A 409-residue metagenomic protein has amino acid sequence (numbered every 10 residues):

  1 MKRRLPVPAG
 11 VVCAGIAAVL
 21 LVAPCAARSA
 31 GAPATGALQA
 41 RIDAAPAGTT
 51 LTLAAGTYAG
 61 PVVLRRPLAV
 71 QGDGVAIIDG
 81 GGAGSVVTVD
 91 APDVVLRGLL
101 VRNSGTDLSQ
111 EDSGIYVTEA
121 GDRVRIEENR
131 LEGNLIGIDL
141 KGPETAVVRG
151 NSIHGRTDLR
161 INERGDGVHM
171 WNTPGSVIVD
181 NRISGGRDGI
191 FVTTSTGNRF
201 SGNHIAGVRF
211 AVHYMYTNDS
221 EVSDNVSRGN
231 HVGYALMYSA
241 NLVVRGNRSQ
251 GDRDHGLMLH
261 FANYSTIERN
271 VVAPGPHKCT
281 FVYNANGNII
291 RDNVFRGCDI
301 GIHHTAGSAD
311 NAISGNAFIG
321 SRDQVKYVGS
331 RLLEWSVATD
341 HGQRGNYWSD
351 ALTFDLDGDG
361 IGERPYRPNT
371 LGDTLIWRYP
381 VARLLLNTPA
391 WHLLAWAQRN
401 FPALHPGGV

Functional and structural regions predicted by a protein language model:
M1-L5: N-terminal secretory signal peptides that target proteins for export/translocation
G10-A23: Bacterial N-terminal signal peptides
S29-A59: Acidic Gly/Asp/Thr-rich repetitive segments characteristic of extracellular carbohydrate-active and adhesion proteins
D43, Y58-Q71, I78-R123, I136-P143 (+1 more regions): Extracellular beta-strand-rich solenoid/capping regions of secreted or surface-exposed proteins that bind or remodel
P46, R65-P67, D73, A91-P92 (+24 more regions): Parallel beta-helix/beta-solenoid
G80-T88, L108-T118, G133-L140, R160-W171 (+7 more regions): Extracellular beta-strand/beta-solenoid scaffold signature
K278-C279, N288-R291, R296-G297, G301-V409: Functionally critical loop-and-helix segments that line ligand-binding/catalytic clefts of soluble enzyme domains
